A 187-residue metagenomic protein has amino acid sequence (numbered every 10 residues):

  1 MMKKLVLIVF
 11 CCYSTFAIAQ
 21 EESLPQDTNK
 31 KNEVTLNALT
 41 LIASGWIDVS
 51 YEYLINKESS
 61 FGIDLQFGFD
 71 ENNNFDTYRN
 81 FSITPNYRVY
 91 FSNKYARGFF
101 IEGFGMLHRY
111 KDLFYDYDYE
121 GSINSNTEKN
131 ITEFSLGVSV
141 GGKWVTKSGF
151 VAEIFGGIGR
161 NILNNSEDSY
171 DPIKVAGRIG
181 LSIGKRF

Functional and structural regions predicted by a protein language model:
M1-T28: Cleavable N-terminal export/targeting peptides
Q20-Y78, S82, G184-R186: Short glycine/proline- and aromatic-enriched beta-strand/turn motifs that initiate or cap beta-hairpins
T28, L41-A43, T77-R79, E128-S135 (+1 more regions): Short sequence motifs at beta-strands and strand-loop junctions characteristic of Gram-negative outer-membrane
E52-I154: Gram-negative (and chloroplast) outer-membrane scaffold detector with strong preference for beta-barrel transmembrane
Y110, N161-L163: Short, acidic Gly/Pro/Ser/Thr-rich loop/turn segments
F155-G159: Internal, hydrophobic beta-strand segments that form the core of beta-sheet-rich folds
L163-I173: A short acidic/glycine-rich loop-to-helix N-cap element
K174-F187: Outer-membrane beta-barrel "beta-signal"
